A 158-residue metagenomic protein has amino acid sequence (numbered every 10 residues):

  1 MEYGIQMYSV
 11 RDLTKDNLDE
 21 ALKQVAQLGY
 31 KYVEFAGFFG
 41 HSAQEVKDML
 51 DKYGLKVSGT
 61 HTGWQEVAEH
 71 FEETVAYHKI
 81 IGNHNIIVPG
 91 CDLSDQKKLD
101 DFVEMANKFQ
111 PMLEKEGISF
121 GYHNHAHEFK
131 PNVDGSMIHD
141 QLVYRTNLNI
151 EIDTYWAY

Functional and structural regions predicted by a protein language model:
M1-H84, N149: N-terminal pre-domain/capping segments
G4-M7, G59, I86-G90, F120-H125 (+1 more regions): Short beta-strands and strand-loop turn motifs
S9-R11, G37-F39, G63-E66, C91-S94 (+2 more regions): Active-site-proximal loop/turn and secondary-structure-junction residues that shape catalytic pockets, frequently
D19-E20, F71-E73, L99-N107, D134-D140: Charged helix-capping and loop-helix junction motifs
A26, K47, D51, K79 (+2 more regions): Surface-exposed amphipathic alpha-helices with a cationic face
F35-F39, F71, F102, F109 (+2 more regions): Phenylalanine-focused residue identity feature
I80-L99, E116-E128: Active-site groove signature of glycoside hydrolases
K115-Y158: Acidic/histidine-rich catalytic cores of soluble enzymes
